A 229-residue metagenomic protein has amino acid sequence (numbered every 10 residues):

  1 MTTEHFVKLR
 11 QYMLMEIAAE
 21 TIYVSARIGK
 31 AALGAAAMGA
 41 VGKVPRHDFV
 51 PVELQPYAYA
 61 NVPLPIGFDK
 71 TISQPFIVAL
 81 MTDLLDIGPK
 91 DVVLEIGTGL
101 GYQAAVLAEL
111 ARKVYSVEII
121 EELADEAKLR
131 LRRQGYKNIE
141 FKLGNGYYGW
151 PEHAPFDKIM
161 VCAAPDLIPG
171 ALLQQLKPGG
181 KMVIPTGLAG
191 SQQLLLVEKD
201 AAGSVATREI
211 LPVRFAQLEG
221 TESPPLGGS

Functional and structural regions predicted by a protein language model:
M1-E53: N-terminal auxiliary segments of SAM/dcSAM-dependent transferases
A19-S25, A37, A58-V62, F68-D91: Conserved alpha-helix/loop element of class I SAM-dependent methyltransferases that forms part of the SAM/SAH-binding
F49-V50, Y59, L64-I66, W150 (+1 more regions): Short clusters of hydrophobic/aromatic residues that line enzyme substrate/ligand-binding pockets
L54-G67, G179-I184, G190-S191: Short, surface-exposed polybasic-and-hydrophobic patches located at secondary-structure transitions
L84-V205: Conserved nucleotide-cofactor-binding alpha/beta core module
G187-S229: Active-site capping/gating segments
